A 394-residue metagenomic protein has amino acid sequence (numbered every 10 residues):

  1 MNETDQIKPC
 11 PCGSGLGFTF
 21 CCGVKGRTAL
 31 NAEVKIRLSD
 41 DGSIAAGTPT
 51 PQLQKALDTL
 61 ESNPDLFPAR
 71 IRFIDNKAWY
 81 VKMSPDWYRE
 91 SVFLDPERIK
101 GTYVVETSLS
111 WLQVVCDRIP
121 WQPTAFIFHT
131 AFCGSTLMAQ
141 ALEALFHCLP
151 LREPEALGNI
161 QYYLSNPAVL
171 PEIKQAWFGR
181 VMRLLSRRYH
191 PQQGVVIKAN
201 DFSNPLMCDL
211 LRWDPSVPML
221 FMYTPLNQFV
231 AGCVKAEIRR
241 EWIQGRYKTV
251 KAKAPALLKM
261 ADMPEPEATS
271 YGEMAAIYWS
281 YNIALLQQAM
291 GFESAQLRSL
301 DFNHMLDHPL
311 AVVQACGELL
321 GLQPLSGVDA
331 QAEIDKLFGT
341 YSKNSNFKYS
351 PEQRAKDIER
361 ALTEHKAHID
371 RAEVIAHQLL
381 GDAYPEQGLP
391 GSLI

Functional and structural regions predicted by a protein language model:
M1-S43: Acidic/negatively charged segments and metal-coordination signatures
P11, A125-F132, V196-N200, G272-A276 (+1 more regions): Short, charged/polar micro-motifs that form catalytic or ligand-binding hotspots
S14, S135, S342-S345: Short linear Ser/Thr-Pro motifs
K25, A29, F146-L149, L320-P324: A generic secondary-structure signal for well-formed alpha-helical elements
A32-R239: PAPS-dependent sulfotransferase catalytic domain
E33-C116, L258-A275, I283, Q287-E293 (+2 more regions): PAPS-dependent sulfotransferases, especially Golgi type II membrane carbohydrate sulfotransferases
N159-P167, D201-F292, Q296, N303-S326: PAPS-dependent sulfotransferase catalytic domain
V169-R180, R239-A254, N346-K356: A polyampholytic, Gly/Pro-enriched intrinsically disordered region
